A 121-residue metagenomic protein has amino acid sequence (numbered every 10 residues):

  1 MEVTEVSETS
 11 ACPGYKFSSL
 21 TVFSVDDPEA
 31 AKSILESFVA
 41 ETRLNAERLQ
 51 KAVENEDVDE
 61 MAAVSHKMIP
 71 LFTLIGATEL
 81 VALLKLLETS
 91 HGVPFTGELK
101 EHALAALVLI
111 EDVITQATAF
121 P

Functional and structural regions predicted by a protein language model:
M1-P121: Two-component system phosphorelay core
